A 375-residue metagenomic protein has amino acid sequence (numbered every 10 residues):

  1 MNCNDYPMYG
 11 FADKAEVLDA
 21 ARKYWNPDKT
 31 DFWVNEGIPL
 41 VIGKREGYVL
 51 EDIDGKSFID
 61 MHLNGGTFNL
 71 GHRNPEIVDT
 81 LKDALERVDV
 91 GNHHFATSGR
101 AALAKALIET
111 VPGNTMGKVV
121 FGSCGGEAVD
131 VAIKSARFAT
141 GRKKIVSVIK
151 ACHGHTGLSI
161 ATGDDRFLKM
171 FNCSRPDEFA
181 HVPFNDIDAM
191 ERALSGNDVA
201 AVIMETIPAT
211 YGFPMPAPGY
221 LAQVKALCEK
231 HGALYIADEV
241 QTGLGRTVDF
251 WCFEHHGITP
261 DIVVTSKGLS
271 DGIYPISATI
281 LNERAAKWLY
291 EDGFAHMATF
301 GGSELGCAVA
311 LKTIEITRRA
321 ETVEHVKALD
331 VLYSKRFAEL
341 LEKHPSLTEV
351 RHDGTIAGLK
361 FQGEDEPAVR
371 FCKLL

Functional and structural regions predicted by a protein language model:
M1-L375: Conserved N-terminal phosphate-binding loop of PLP-dependent enzymes in the Aspartate aminotransferase
